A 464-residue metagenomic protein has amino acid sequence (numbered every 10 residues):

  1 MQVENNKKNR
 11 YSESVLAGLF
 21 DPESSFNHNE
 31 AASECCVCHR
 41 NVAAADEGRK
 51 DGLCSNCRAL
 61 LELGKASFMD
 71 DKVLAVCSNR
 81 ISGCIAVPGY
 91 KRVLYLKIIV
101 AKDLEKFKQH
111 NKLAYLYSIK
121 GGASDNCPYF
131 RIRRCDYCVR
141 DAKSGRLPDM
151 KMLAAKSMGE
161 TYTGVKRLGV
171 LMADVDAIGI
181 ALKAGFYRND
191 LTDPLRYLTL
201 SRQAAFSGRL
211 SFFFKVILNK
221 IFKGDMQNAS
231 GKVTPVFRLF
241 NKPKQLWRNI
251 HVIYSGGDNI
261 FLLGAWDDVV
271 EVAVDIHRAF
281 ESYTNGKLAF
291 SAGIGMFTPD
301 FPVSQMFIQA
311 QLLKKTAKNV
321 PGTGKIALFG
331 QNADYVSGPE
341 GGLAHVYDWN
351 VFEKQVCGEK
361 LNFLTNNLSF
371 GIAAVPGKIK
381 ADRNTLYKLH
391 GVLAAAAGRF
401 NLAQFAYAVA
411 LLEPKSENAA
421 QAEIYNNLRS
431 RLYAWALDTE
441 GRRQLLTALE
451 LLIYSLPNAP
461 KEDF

Functional and structural regions predicted by a protein language model:
M1-F464: Charged, helix-rich terminal subdomains or tails
